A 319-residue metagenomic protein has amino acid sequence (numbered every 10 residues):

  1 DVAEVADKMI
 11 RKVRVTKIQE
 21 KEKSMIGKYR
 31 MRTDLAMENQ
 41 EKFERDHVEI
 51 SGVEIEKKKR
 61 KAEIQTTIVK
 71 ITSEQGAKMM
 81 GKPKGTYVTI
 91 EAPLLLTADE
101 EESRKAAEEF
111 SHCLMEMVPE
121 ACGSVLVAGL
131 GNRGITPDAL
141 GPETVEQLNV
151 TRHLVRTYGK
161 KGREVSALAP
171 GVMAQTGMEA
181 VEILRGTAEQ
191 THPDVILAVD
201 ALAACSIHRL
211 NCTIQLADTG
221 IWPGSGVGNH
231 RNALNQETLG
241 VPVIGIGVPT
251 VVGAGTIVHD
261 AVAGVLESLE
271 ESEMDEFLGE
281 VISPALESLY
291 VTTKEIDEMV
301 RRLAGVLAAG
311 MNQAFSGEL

Functional and structural regions predicted by a protein language model:
D1-K28: N-terminal amphipathic/basic-hydrophobic helices that include classical n-h-c signal peptides and signal-anchor
E22-K84: N-terminal amphipathic/basic leader segments beginning at the initiator methionine
M80-E108: Helix-enriched interaction subdomains in cytosolic or periplasmic regions, typified by TIR/SEFIR signaling/NADase cores
F110-S111, A121-G129, R133: Glycine-rich beta-alpha loop segments
A128, N132-R163, A167: Glycine-rich phosphate/diphosphate-binding loop of Rossmann-like nucleotide-binding domains
T136, V181, G186-T191, V195-A198 (+1 more regions): Internal active-site segments that recognize and position negatively charged phosphoryl groups and nucleotide moieties
K161-A188, H192: A structural-propensity feature for long, helix-poor, extended segments
L168-A169, A198-L319: A structural signal for small-residue-enriched, beta-sheet-centric alpha/beta enzyme cores and oligomeric scaffold folds
